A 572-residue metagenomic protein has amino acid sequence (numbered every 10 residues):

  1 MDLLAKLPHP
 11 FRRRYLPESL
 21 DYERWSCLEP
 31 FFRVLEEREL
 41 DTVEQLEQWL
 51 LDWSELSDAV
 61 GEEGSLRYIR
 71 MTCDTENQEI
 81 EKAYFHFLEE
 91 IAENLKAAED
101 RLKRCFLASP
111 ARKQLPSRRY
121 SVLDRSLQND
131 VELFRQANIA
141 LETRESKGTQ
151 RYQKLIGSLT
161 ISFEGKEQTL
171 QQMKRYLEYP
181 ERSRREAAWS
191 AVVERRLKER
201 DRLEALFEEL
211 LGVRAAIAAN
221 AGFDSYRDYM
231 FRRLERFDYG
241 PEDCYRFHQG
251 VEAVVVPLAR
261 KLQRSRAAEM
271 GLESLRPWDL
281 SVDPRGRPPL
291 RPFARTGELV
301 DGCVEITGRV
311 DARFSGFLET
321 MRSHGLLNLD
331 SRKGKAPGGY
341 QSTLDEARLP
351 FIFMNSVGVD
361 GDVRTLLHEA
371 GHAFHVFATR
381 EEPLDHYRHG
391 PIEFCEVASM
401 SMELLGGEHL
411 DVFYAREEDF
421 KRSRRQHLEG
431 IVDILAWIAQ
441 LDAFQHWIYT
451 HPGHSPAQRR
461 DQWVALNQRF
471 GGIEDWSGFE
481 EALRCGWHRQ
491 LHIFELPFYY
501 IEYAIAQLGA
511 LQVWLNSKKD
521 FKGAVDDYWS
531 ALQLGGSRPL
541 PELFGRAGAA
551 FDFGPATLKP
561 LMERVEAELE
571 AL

Functional and structural regions predicted by a protein language model:
M1-P289, G302: A well-structured
S126-Q128, D238, L366, F374 (+5 more regions): C-terminal, non-catalytic "cap/extension" segments appended to globular domains
L133-F134, W189-E199, Y239-Y245, V282-P292 (+4 more regions): Glycine- and acidic
Q171-S183, R285-P288, P292-L367, G371-V376: Active-site-adjacent "gating/activation" loops or surface patches in catalytic cores
F207-A218, F223-D224, L262-R266, G371-E381 (+1 more regions): Long, well-ordered alpha-helical segments
S274-G302, H375, R422, L428-I434 (+2 more regions): Long, K/E/R/D-enriched contiguous segments that form extended
R364-T365, V376-M400: Post-HEXXH active-site segment of zinc metalloproteases
H386-A398, G430-D433, L496-Y503: Active-site metal-coordination segments of metallo-dependent hydrolases
